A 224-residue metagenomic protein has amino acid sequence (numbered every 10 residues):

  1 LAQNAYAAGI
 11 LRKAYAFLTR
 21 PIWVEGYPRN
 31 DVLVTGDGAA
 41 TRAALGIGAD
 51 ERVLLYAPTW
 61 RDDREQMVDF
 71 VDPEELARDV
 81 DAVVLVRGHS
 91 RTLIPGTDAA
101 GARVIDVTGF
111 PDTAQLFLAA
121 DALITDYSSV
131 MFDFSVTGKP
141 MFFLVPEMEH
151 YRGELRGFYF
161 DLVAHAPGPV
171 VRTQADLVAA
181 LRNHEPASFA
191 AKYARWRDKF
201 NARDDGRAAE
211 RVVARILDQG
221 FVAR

Functional and structural regions predicted by a protein language model:
L1, W23, L85, I105 (+3 more regions): Hydrophobic/aromatic beta-strand patches that form the interior of the parallel beta-sheet core in alpha/beta enzyme
L1-R20: A short, active-site helix/loop in glycosyltransferases that binds the activated sugar's phosphate group
Q3-Y6, S90, Y127, T173: Helix N-cap/beta->alpha junction signal
A14, I22-D98, V171-T173, N201-D204 (+1 more regions): Conserved catalytic-core segment of nucleotide-activated headgroup transferases in glycan assembly
Y27-N30, T108-D112, P146-H150: Short, acidic/turn-prone active-site loops that include or flank metal/cofactor- and phosphate-binding residues
S90-F132, V136: Donor nucleotide-activated moiety binding/catalytic core segment of transferases that use nucleotide-activated donors
A99-A102, A122, S129-N201: Catalytic binding pocket for nucleotide-activated donors in carbohydrate/polymer assembly enzymes
D204-R224: C-terminal alpha-helical cap of glycosyltransferases
